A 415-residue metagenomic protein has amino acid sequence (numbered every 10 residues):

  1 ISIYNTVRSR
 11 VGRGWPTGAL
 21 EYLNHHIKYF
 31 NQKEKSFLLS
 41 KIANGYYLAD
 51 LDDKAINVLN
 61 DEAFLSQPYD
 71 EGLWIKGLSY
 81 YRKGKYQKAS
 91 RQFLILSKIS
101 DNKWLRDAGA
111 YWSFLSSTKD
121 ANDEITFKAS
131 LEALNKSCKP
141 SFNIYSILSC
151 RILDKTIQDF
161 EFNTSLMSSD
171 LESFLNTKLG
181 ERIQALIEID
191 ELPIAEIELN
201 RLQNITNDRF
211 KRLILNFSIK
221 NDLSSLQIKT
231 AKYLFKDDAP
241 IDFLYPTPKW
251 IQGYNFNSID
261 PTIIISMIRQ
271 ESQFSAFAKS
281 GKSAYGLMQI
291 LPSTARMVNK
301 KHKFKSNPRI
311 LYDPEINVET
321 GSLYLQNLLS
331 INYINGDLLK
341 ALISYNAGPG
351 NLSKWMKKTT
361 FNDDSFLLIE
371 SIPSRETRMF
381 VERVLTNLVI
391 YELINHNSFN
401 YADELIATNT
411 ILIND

Functional and structural regions predicted by a protein language model:
I1-R8, F37-S40, W74, Y111 (+2 more regions): Alpha-helical tetratricopeptide repeat
S2-G18, G45, K178-I194, E198: Alpha-helical segment of the N-proximal tetratricopeptide repeat
T17-K88, I99-A108, T118-I125, A129-E132 (+3 more regions): Catalytic glycan-binding domains that act on GlcNAc-containing polysaccharides
S137-L186, K236, Y245-I259, S266-I268: Extracellular/periplasmic ectodomains of large secreted or surface enzymes and adhesion receptors
M167-L213, F217: Elongated, non-catalytic scaffold/linker segments and compositionally distinctive motifs
